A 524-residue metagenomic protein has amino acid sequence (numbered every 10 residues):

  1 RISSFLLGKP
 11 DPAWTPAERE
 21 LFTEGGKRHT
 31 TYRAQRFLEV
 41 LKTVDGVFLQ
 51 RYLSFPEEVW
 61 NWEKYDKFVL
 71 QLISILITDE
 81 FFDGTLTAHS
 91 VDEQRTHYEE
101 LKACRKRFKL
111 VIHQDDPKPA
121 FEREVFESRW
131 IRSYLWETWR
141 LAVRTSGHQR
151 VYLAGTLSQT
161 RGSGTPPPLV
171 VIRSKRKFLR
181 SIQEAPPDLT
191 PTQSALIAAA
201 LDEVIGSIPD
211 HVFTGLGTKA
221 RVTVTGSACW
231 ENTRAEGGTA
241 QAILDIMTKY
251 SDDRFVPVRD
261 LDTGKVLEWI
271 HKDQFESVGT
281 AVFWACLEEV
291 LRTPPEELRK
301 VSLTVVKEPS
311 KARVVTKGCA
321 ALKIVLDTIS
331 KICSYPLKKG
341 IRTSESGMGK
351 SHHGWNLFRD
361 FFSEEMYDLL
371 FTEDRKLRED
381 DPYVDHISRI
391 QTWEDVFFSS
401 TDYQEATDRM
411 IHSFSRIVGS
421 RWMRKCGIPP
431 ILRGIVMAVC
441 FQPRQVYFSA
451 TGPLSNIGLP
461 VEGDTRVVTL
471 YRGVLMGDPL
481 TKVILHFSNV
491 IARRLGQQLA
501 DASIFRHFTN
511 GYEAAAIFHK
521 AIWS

Functional and structural regions predicted by a protein language model:
R1-W523: Viral RNA-dependent RNA polymerase
